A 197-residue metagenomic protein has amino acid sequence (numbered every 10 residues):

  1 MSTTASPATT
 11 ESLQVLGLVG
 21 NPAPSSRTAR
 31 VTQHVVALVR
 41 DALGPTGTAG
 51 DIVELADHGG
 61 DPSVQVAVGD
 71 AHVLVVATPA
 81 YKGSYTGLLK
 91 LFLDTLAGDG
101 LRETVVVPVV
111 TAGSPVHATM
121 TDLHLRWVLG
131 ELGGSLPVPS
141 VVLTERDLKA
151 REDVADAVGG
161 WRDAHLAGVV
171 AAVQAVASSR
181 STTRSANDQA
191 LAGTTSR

Functional and structural regions predicted by a protein language model:
M1-G98, D163, V170-V173, A177 (+1 more regions): N-terminal beta1-alpha1-beta2 submodule of the flavodoxin-like/Rossmannoid cofactor-binding fold
A80, S84, G100, S140-V142 (+1 more regions): Residue-level preference for alpha-helix termini and adjacent loops
V106-V154, G160: Short, glycine-/small-residue-rich phosphate/pyrophosphate-handling segment
V154-V170: Short, amphipathic alpha-helical "lid/cap" segments that border enzyme active or binding sites
